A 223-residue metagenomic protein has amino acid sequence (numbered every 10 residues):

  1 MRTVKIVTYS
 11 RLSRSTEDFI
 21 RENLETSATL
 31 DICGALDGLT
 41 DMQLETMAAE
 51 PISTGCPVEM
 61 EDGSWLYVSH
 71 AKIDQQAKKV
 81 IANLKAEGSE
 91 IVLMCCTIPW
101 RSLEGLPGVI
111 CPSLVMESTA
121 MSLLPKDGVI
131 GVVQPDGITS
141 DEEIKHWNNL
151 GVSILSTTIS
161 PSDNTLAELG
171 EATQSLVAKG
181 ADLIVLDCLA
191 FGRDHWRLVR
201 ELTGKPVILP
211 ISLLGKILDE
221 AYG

Functional and structural regions predicted by a protein language model:
M1-V68, Q134-D163: N-terminal glycine-rich anion-binding loop in soluble enzyme alpha/beta folds
Y9, R14-S15, Q174-L213: Extended, histidine- and acidic-residue-enriched regions that form the cofactor-binding/catalytic faces
F19-I20, G105, E143-H146, A172 (+1 more regions): A short acidic, amphipathic alpha-helical/loop segment
A28-D31, V109-V115, G151-I159, G204-S212: Short hydrophobic/aromatic-enriched beta-strand-loop microsegments
V68-L106, I110-P112, D182-W196: N-terminal glycine-rich phosphate/adenylate-binding segment common to multiple enzyme folds
H70-Q75, D141, S162-Q174: Structural motif
G108-G151, T165: Conserved beta-alpha
K126, N164, V207-G223: Short, flexible loop segments at boundaries between secondary-structure elements
